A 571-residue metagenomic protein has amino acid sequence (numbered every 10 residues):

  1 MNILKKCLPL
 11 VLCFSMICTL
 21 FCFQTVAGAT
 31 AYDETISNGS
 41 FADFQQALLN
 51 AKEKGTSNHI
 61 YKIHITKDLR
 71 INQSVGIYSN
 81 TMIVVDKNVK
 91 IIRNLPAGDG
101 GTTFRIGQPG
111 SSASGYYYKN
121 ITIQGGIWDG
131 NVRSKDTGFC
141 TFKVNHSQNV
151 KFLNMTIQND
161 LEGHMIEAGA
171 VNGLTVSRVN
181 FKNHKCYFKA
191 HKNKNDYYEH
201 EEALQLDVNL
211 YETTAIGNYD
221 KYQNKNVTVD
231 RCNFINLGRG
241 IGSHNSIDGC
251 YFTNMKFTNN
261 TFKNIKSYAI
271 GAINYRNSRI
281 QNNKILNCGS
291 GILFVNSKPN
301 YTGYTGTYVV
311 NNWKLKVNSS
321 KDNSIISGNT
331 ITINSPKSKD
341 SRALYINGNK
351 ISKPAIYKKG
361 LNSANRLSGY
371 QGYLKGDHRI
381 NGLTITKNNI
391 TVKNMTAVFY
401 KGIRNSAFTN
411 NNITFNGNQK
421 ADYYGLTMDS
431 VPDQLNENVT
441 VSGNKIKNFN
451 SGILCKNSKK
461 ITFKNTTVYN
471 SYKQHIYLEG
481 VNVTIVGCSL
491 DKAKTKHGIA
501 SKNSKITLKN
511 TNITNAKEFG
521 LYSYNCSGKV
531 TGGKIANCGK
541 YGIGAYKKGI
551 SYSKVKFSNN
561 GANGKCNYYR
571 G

Functional and structural regions predicted by a protein language model:
M1-V11: Bacterial N-terminal signal peptides that target proteins for export
L12, M16-F21, I83: Hydrophobic core
C18-A31: Sec-dependent signal peptide cleavage junction
G39-L48, S57-T102, W128, D160-E162: N-terminal extracellular ligand-recognition/capping segment immediately after the signal peptide
Q45, I71-Q73, L95-S114, R133-K143 (+14 more regions): Extracellular beta-strand/beta-solenoid scaffold signature
G76-T81, K119, H146-V150, A168-T175 (+14 more regions): Short "repeat-start/strand-capping" segments in structured domains, especially the N-termini of parallel beta-helix
M82-V85, I106-K135, T141-D160, S177-N180 (+2 more regions): Parallel beta-helix/beta-solenoid
